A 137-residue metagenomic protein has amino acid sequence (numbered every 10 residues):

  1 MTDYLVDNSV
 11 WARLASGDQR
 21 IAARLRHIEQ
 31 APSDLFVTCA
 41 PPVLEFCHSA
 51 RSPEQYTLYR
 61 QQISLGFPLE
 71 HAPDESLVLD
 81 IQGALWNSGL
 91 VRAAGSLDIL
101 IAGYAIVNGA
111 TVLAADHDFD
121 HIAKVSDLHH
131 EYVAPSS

Functional and structural regions predicted by a protein language model:
M1-T38, C47-Q61: Short, well-structured N-terminal submotif of metal-dependent ribonuclease cores
D3, V107-S137: Acidic, PIN/NYN-like endoribonuclease modules and their adjacent C-terminal/linker elements
D7-N8, F46, V78, A105: Generic structural signal for small/hydrophobic residues in well-ordered secondary structure, especially within
N8, A40, S96-I99: Conserved glycosyltransferase catalytic-site signature
A22, V43, Y56, E75-L79 (+1 more regions): A general structural signal for well-ordered alpha-helical segments in protein cores
E45, I101, D120-I122: Short secondary-structure capping/turn micro-motifs that flank functional sites
E54-L58, P73, H130-V133, S137: IMPase-like, lithium-sensitive Mg2+-dependent phosphomonoesterase catalytic core
G66-L113: Active-site neighborhoods of divalent-metal-dependent phosphate/nucleic-acid chemistry enzymes
